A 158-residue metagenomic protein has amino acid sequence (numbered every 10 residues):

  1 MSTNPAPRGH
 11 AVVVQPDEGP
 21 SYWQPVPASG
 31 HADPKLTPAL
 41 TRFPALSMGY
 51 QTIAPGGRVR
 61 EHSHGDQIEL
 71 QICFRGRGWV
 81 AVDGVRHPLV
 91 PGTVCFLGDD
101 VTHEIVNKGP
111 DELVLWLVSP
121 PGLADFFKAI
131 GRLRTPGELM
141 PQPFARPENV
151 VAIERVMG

Functional and structural regions predicted by a protein language model:
M1-L46, R60, R134-G158: A short, N-terminal "cap"/entry segment at the start of jelly-roll beta-barrel domains of the cupin/DSBH fold
D33, P55-G56, G98-V101: Short acidic (Asp/Glu) patches
T37, V59-H64, V106-K108: Short histidine-centered beta-strand/loop micro-motifs that create catalytic or ligand/metal-coordination sites
R42, W79, D99-A124: Ligand-binding loop in jelly-roll beta-barrel domains
A45, Y50-P55, S63-V82, L117-P120: Short, conserved beta-strand element in jelly-roll/cupin
G84-D100: Short acidic-glycine-tyrosine-enriched beta hairpin
G109-P110, G131-T135: Acidic/polar active-site rim loop that often engages polyanionic ligands
L123-K128, E138: A short beta-to-alpha transition loop/helix N-cap that caps and shapes the active-site region
